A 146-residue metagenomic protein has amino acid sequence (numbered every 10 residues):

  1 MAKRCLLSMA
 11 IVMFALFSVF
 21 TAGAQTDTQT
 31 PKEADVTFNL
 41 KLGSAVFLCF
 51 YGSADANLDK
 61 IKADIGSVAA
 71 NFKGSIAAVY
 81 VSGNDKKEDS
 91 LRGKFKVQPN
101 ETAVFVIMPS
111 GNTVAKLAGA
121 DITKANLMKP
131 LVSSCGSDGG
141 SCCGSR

Functional and structural regions predicted by a protein language model:
A2-C5, G23-S44, N126-R146: N-terminal leader/targeting and pre-domain segments
M9-S18: Bacterial N-terminal signal peptides
F14, T26, L117: Short, flexible active-site loop motifs that bind/organize anionic cofactors or intermediates
F20-G23, C49-S53, G74-V79, E88: N-terminal start-of-chain detector that recognizes signal peptides and the immediate post-cleavage beginning
E33, A63-G119, L127-G136: Thioredoxin-like thiol-disulfide oxidoreductase module
A34-A70: Local sequence-structure signature of Cys/Sec-based thiol-disulfide redox active-site neighborhoods
A56-D59, D121-A125: Soluble non-cytosolic domains of exported or imported proteins
